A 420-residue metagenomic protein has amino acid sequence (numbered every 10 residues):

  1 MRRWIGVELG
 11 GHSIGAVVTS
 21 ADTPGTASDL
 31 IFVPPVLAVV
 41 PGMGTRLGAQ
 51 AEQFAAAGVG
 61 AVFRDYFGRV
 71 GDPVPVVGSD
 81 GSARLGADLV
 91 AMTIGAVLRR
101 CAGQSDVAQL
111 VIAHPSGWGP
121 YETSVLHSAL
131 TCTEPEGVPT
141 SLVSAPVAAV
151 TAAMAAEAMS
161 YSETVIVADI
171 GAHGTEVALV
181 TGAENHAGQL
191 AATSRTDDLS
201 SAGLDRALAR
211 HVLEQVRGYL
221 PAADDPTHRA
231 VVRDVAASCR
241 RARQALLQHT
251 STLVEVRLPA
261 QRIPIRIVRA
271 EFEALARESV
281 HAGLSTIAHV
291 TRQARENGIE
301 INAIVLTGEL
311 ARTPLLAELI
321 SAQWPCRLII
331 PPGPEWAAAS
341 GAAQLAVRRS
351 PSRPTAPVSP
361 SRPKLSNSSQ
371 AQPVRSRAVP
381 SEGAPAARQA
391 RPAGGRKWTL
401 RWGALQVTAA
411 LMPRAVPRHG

Functional and structural regions predicted by a protein language model:
M1-A27, M154-L190, C239, Q244 (+1 more regions): Gly/Thr-rich phosphate-binding beta-strand-loop-beta motif of the actin/hexokinase/Hsp70
M1-P75, T140, R195, A409-G420: Early-domain small/polar-rich strand-loop-helix modules and first-structured segments of the mature chain
M1-R3, T140-A168, A339-P351: Conserved phosphate-binding catalytic cores of ATP/NTP-utilizing and phosphoryl-transfer enzymes
F67-A83, A102-A129, R243-A245: Short beta-strand-loop/turn "lid" adjacent to the catalytic site in phosphate-handling enzymes
R84-L85, L142-V147, I330-A338: Active-site nucleophile and cofactor-binding loops and adjacent substrate-binding regions of central metabolic enzymes
V97-L110, Q215-H228, G283-N302: Phosphate/pyrophosphate-binding loops at sites that engage ATP/ADP/AMP, CoA/4′-phosphopantetheine, polyphosphate
V180-V268, W402, Q406: Phosphate-binding glycine-rich/basic clefts of nucleotide- and phosphate-handling proteins, predominantly
T250-G420: Helical "lid/coupling" subdomains associated with nucleotide-phosphate turnover
